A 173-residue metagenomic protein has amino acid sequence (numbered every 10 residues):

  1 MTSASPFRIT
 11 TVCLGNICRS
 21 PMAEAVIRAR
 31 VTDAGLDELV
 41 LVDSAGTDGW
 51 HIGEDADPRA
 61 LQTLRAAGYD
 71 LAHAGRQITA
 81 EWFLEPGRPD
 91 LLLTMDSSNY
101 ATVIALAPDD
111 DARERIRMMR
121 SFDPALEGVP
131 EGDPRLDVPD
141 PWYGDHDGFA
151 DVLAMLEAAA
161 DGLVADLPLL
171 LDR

Functional and structural regions predicted by a protein language model:
T2-R173: Short polar/charged helix/loop
